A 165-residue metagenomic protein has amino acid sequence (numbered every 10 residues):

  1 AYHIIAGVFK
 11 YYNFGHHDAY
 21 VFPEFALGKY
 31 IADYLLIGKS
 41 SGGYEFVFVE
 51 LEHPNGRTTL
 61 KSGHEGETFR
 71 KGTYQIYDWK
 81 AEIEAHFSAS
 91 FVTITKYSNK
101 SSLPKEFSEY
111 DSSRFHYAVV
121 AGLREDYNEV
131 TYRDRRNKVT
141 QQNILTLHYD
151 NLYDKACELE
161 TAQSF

Functional and structural regions predicted by a protein language model:
A1-F165: Charged, terminal alpha-helix-loop-beta segments that serve as non-catalytic nucleic-acid engagement and/or assembly
